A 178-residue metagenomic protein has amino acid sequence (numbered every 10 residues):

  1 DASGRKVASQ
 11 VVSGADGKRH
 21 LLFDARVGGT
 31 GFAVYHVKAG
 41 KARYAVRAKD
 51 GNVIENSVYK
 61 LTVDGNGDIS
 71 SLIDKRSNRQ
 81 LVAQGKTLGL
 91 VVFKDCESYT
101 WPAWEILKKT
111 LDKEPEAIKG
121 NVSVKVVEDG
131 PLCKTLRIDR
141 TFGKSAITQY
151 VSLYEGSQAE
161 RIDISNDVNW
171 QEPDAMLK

Functional and structural regions predicted by a protein language model:
D1-V168, E172-P173: Catalytic and substrate-binding regions of extracellular carbohydrate-active enzymes, especially polysaccharide lyases
A175-K178: Beta-strand acidic-aromatic groove motif in beta-rich domains, primarily in extracellular
